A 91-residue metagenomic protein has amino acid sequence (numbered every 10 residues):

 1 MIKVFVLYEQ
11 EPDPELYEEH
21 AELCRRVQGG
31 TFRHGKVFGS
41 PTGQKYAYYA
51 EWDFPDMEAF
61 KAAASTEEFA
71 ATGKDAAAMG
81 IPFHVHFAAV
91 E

Functional and structural regions predicted by a protein language model:
M1-S65, V85-E91: Short S/T/G/P-rich N-terminal loop/turn motif that feeds into the first structured element of a domain
C24-Q28, F69-K74, G80: A common structural junction motif
M79-V85: Short, active-site-adjacent segments that bind or coordinate small-molecule cofactors and metal centers
